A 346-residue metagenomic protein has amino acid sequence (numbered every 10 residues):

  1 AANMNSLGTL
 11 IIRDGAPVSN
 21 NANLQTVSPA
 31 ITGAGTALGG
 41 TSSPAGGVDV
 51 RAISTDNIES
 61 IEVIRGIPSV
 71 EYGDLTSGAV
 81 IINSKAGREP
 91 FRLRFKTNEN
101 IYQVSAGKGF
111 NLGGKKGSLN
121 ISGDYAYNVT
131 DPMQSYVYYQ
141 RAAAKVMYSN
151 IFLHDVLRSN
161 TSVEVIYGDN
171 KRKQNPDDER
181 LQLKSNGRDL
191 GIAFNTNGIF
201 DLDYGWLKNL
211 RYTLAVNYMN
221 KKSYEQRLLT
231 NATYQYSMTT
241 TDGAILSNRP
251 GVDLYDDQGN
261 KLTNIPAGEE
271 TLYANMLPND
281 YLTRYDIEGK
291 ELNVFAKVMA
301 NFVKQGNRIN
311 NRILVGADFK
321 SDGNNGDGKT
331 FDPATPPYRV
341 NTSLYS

Functional and structural regions predicted by a protein language model:
A1, I11-I12, G47-R51, E71-R94 (+1 more regions): N-terminal periplasmic accessory domains that precede and gate Gram-negative outer-membrane beta-barrel machines
A2, V18-N20, I67-E71: Short beta-strands and strand-coil junctions in structured, solvent-facing domains, enriched
R13-G15, R65, S84-A86, E99: Flexible glycine-/small-residue-rich
A16-I64: Short acidic/polar hinge/loop motifs at secondary-structure boundaries that mediate gating or recognition
A45-V48, L75-S77, I101-S105, Y139-K145 (+3 more regions): Transmembrane beta-barrel architecture of outer-membrane proteins
I58-S60, I82-P90, N120-V129, D169-L181 (+2 more regions): Flexible, solvent-exposed coil segments and beta strand-coil junctions, predominantly the extracellular/periplasmic
R94-Y127, Q134-N217: Transmembrane beta-barrel wall of Gram-negative outer-membrane proteins
F152-Y167, G187-S346: Face-selective signature of the C-terminal outer-membrane beta-barrel domain
